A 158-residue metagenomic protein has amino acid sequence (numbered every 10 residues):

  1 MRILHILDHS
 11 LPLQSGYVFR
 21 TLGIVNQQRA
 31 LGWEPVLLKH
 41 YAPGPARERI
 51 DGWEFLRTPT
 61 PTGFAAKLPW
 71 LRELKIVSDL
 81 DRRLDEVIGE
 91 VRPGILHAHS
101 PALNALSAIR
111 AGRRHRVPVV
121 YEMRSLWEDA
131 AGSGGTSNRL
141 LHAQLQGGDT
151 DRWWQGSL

Functional and structural regions predicted by a protein language model:
M1-R57: N-terminal subdomain of nucleotide-sugar transferases
Y17, V77-S78, Q155: A conditional alpha-helix N-cap/helix-loop micro-motif detector
Q27, S107, A111: Hydrophobic/aromatic ligand-binding patch that stacks against planar heteroaromatic rings of cofactors or nucleotides
L31, V91, A111-H115: Helix C-cap/helix->beta junction micro-motif
W33-I95: A conserved catalytic-core segment of Leloir-type glycosyltransferases
G52-L56, R114-R116, S137-L141: Short, hinge-like loop/turn segments at secondary-structure boundaries
T60-L71, V120-L158: Acceptor-binding helix/loop patch of EC 2.4 sugar-transfer enzymes, predominantly nucleotide-sugar-dependent
L84-N104, V117-V120, R124: Short N-terminal targeting/anchoring amphipathic segment
